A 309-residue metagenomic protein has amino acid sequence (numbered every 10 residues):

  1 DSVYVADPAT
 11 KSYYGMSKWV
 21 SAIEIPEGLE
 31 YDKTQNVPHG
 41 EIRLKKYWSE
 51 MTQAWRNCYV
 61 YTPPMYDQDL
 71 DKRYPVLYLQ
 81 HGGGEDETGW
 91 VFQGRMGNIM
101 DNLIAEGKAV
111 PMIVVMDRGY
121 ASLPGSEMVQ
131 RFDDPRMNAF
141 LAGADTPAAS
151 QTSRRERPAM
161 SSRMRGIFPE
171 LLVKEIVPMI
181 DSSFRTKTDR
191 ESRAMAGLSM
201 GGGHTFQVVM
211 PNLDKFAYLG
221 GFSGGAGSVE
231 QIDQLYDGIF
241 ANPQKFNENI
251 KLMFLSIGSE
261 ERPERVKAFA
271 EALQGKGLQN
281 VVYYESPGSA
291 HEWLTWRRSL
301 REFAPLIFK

Functional and structural regions predicted by a protein language model:
D1-K309: Non-catalytic cap/lid and distal C-terminal segments of serine-dependent acyl enzymes
